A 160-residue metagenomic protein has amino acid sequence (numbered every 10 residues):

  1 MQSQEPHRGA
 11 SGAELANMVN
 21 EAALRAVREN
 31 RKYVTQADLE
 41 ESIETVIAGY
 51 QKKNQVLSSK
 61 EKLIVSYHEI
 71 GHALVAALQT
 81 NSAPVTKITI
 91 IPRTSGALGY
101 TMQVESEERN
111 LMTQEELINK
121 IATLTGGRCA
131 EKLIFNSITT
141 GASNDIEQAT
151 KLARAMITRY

Functional and structural regions predicted by a protein language model:
M1-P6: Cationic, amphipathic, low-complexity alpha-helical segments enriched in hydrophobics plus arginine/proline
H7, A13-Y160: Conserved P-loop NTPase/AAA+ ATPase motor core
